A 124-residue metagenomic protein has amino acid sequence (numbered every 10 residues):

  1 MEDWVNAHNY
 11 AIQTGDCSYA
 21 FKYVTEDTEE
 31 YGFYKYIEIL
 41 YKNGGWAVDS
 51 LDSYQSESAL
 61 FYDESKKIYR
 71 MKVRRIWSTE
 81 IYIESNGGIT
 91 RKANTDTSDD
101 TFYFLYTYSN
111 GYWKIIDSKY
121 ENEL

Functional and structural regions predicted by a protein language model:
M1-S50: Core segments of small alpha/beta cavity-forming domains
I12-Q13, Y54, S85, E121: Amphipathic alpha-helical interaction segments
V24-D27, K35, D52, V73-W77 (+1 more regions): A mature extracytoplasmic/lumenal domain signature
E29, S58-D63: Short, mixed-charge, low-aromatic patches
A47-D52, D96-D99: Short coil-to-beta-strand transition motifs
S53-S58, T101: Short structured motifs
Y62-L124: Exposed beta-sheet edge and beta->alpha loop/turn motif
